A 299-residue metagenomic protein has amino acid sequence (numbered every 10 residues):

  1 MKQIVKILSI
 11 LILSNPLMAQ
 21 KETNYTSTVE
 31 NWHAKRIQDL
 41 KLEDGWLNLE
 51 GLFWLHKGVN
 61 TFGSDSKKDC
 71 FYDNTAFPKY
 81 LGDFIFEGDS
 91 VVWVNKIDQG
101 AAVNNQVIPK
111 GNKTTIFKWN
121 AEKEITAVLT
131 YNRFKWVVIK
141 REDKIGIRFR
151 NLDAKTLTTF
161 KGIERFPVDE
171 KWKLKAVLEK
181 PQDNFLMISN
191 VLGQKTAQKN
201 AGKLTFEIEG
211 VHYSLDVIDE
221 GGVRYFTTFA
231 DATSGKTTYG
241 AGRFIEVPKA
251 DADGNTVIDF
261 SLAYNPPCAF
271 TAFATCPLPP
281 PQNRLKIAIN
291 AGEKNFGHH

Functional and structural regions predicted by a protein language model:
M1-T23: Bacterial Sec-dependent N-terminal signal peptides
T28-A76, T233: N-terminal beta-hairpin/loop module of FHA
H56-K123, D251: Forkhead-associated
T115-F117, W136, K203, F244-K249: Beta-strand-rich interaction surfaces with strong enrichment in secreted/lumenal proteins
T130-T196: Surface-exposed beta-loop interaction hotspot
T158-F166, S234-K236, N255-V257, S261-H299: Extended, aromatic/histidine-rich regions of cofactor-dependent oxidoreductases associated with respiratory
W172-S234, Y239: Flexible, glycine-rich surface segments
K249-N255: A short, structured loop/turn motif at beta-sheet edges
